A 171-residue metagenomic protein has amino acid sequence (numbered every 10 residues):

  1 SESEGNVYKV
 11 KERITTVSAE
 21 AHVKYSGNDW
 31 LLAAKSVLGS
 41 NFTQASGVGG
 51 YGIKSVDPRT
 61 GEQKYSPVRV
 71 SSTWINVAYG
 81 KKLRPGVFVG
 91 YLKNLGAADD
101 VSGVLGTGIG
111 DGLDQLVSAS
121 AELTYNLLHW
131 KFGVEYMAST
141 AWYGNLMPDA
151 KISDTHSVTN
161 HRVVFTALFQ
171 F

Functional and structural regions predicted by a protein language model:
S1-L113: Detector for outer-membrane/organellar transmembrane beta-barrel domains, recognizing the amphipathic beta-strand
W74, S118-T124: Short glycine-rich, acidic/polar surface loops and turns
A98-D100, V134, W142-T155: A glycine-biased, small/acidic residue-tolerant capping/turn segment at secondary-structure junctions
D111, T155-H156: Acidic, glycine-rich flexible loop segments
D114-V117, M137: Small/polar glycine-rich anion-binding or flexible loop at a beta-alpha turn
E122-G144: C-terminal closing repeat unit and adjoining cap/tail of repeat-based domains
L127, S157-F171: Outer-membrane beta-barrel "beta-signal"
